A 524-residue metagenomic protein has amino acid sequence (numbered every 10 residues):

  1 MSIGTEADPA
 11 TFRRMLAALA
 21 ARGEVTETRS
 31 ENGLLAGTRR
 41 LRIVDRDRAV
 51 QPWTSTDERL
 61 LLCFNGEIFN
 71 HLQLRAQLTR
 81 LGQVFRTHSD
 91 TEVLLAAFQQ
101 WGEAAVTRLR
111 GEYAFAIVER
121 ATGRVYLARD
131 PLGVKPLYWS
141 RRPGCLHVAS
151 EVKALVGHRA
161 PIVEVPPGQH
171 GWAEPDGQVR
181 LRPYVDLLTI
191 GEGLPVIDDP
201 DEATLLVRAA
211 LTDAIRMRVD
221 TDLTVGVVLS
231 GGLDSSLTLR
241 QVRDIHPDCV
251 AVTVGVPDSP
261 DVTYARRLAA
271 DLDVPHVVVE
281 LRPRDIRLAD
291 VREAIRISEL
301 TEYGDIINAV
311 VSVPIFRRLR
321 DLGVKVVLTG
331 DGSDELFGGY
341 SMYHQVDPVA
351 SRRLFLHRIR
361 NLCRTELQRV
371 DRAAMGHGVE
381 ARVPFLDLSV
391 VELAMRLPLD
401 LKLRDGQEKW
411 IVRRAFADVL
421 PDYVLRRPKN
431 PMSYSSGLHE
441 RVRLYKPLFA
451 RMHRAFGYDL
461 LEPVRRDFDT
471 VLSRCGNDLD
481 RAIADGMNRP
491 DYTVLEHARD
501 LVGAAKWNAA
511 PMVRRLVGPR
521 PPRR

Functional and structural regions predicted by a protein language model:
M1-T301, Y423: Cysteine-centered catalytic environments shared across enzyme families
N32-G33, P314-R317, G323-D331, E335 (+2 more regions): Adenosyl-5′-phosphate
R48, E112, A309, C363-Q368: Short, motif-level signal for alpha-helix interfacial/capping segments enriched in acidic residues and aromatics/proline
T91-E92, A96, G111, L205 (+6 more regions): An alpha-helix initiation/capping motif
V219, R243, L319-R320, A417: N-terminal cationic-hydrophobic initiation segments that often serve targeting/anchoring roles
E302-N308: Short, flexible loop segments at the rims of nucleotide/cofactor-binding pockets, characterized by
